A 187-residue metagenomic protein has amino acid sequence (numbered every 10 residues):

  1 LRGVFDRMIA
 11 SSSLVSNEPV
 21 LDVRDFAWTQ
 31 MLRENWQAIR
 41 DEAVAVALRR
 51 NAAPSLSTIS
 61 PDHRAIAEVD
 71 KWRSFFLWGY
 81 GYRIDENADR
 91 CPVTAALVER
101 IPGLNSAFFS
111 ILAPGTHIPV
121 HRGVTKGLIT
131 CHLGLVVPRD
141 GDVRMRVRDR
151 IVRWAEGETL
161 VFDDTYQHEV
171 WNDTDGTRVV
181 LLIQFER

Functional and structural regions predicted by a protein language model:
L1-T125, D140, R178: Fe(II)/2-oxoglutarate oxygenase catalytic core
L133: Basic nucleic-acid-binding interfaces
V137-R187: Catalytic core of Fe(II)/2-oxoglutarate
